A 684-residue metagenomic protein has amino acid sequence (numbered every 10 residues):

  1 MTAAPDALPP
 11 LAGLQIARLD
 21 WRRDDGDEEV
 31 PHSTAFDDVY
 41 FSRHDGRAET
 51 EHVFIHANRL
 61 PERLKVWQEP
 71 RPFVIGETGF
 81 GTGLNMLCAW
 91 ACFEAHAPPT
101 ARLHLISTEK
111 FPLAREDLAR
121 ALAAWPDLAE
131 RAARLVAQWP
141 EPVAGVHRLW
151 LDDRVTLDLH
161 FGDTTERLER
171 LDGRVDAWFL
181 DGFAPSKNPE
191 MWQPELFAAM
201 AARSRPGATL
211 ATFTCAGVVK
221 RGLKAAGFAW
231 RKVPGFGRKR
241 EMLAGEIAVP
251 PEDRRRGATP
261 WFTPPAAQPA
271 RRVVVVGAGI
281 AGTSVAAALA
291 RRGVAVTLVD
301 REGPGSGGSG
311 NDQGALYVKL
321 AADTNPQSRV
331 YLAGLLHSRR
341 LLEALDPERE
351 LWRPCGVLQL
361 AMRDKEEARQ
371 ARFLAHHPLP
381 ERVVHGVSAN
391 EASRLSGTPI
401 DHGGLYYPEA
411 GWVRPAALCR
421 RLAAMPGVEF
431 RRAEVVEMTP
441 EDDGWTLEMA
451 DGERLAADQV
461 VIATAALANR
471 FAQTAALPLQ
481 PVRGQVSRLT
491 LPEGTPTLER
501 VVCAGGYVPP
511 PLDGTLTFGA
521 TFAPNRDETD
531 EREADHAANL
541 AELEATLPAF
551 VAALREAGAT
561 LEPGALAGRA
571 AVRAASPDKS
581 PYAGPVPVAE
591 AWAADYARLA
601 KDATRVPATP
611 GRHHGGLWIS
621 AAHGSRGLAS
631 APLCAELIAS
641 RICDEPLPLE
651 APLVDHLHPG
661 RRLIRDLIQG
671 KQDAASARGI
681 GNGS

Functional and structural regions predicted by a protein language model:
M1-F73, W90-D127, G660: Rossmann-like AdoMet
K65-V175, P194: The AdoMet/dcAdoMet-binding core of the Class I SAM-like
A129, A322-D323, R349-Q359, V383-M425 (+2 more regions): Helix-loop-beta segment of a Rossmann-like dinucleotide-binding subdomain
Q193-P206: A short glycine-rich, Lys/Arg-flanked "PGG" loop and its adjoining helix->strand segment in the class I
E252-Q268, V274-R292, R301, S309-L320 (+4 more regions): Active-site substrate-recognition segment that forms the wall of the catalytic cavity or substrate channel
A315-L395: Dinucleotide-binding Rossmann-like beta1-alpha1 core, especially the glycine-rich loop that anchors the ADP
L405-M449, L455-Q459, A463-T464, A468: Helical element adjacent to the flavin cofactor pocket in flavoenzyme catalytic cores
L554-S684: C-terminal catalytic lobe of FAD-dependent flavoproteins
